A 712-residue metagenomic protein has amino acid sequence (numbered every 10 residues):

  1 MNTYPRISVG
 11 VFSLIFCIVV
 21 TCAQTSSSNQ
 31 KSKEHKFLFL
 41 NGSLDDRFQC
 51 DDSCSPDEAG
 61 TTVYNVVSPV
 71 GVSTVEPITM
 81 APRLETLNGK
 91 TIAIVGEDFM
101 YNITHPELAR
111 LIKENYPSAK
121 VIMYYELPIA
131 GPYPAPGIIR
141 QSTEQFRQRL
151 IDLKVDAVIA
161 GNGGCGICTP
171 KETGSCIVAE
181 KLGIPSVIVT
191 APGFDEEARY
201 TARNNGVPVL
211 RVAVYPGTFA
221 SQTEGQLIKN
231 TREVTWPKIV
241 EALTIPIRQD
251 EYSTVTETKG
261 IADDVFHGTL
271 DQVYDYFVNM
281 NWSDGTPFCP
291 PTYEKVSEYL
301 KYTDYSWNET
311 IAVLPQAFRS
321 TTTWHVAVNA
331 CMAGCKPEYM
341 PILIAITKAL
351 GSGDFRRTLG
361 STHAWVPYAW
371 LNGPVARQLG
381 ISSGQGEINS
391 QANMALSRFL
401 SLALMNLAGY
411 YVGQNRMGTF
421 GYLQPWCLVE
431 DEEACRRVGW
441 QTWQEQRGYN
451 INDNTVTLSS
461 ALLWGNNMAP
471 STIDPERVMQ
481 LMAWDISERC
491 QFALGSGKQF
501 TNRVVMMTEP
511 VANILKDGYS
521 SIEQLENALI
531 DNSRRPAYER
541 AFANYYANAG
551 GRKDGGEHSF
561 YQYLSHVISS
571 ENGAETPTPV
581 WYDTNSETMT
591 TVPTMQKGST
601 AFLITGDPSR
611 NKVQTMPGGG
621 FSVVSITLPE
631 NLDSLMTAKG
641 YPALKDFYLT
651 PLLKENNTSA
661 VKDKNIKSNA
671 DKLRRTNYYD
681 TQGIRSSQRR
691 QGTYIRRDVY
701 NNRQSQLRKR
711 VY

Functional and structural regions predicted by a protein language model:
G10-V19: Bacterial N-terminal signal peptides
A23-G71: Helix-enriched interaction subdomains in cytosolic or periplasmic regions, typified by TIR/SEFIR signaling/NADase cores
N115-P134, V209-P216: Short beta-strand elements in bilobed, periplasmic/extracellular small-molecule ligand-binding domains
I129-Q148: Charged, often glycine-rich, active-site loop that binds/positions anionic groups
P216-E251: A charged, well-structured terminal subsegment
T256-N656: Non-transmembrane, aqueous-exposed alpha-helical and coiled segments at domain scale
N656-S686: Residue-level detector of functionally pivotal "anchor" positions at catalytic/ligand-binding pockets or at interdomain
S659-K662, T693-Y712: C-terminal tail/sorting-segment detector
